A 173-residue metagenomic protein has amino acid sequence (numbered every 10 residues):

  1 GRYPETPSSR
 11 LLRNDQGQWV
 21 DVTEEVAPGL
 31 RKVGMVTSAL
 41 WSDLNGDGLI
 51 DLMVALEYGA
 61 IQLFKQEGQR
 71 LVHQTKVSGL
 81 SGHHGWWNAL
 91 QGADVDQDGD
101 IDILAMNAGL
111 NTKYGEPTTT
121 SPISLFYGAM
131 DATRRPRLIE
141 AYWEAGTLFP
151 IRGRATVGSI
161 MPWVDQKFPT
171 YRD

Functional and structural regions predicted by a protein language model:
G1-D173: Beta-propeller-forming repeat regions
